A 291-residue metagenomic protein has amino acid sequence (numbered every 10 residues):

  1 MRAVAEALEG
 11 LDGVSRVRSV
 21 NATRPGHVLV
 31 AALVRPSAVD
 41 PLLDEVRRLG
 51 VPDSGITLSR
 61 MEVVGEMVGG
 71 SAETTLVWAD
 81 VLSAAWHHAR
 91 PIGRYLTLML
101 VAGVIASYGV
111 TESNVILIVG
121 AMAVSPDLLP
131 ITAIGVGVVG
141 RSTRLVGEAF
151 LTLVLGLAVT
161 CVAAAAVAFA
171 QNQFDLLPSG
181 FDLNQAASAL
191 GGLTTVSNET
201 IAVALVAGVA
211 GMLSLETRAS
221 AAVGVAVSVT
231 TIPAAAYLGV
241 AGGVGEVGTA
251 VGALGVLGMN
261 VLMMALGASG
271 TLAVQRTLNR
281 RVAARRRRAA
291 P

Functional and structural regions predicted by a protein language model:
M1-L76: Soluble N-terminal domains of membrane-associated systems
A3, A7, E45, A84 (+3 more regions): Alpha-helical scaffold segments in soluble metabolic enzymes
S37-E45, R60-A72, G93-S107, N172-L177 (+1 more regions): Hydrophobic alpha-helical transmembrane segments
A72-W86: Intrinsically disordered, low-complexity cytosolic tails and juxtamembrane linkers of membrane/envelope proteins
A79, A89-R90, G239: Transmembrane helical cores of multi-pass secondary ion antiporters/exchangers
H87-N172: Core alpha-helical transmembrane segments of integral membrane proteins
L155-P291: Generic detector of multi-pass transmembrane helix bundles and their immediately adjacent loops in polytopic membrane
